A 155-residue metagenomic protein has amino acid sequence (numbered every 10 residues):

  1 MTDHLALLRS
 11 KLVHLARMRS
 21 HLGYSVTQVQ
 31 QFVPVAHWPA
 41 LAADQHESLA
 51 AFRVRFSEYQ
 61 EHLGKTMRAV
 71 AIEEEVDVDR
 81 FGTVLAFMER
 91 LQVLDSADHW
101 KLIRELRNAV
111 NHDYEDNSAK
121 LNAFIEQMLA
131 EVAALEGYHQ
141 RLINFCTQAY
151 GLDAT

Functional and structural regions predicted by a protein language model:
M1-T155: Solvent-exposed interaction patches of small proteins and small membrane subunits
